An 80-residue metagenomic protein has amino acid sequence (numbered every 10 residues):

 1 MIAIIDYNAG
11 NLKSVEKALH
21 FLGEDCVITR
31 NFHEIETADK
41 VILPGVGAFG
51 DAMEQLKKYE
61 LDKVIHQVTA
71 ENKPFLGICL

Functional and structural regions predicted by a protein language model:
M1-L76, L80: N-terminal beta1-alpha1 cap of cysteine-dependent amidohydrolase-like domains
